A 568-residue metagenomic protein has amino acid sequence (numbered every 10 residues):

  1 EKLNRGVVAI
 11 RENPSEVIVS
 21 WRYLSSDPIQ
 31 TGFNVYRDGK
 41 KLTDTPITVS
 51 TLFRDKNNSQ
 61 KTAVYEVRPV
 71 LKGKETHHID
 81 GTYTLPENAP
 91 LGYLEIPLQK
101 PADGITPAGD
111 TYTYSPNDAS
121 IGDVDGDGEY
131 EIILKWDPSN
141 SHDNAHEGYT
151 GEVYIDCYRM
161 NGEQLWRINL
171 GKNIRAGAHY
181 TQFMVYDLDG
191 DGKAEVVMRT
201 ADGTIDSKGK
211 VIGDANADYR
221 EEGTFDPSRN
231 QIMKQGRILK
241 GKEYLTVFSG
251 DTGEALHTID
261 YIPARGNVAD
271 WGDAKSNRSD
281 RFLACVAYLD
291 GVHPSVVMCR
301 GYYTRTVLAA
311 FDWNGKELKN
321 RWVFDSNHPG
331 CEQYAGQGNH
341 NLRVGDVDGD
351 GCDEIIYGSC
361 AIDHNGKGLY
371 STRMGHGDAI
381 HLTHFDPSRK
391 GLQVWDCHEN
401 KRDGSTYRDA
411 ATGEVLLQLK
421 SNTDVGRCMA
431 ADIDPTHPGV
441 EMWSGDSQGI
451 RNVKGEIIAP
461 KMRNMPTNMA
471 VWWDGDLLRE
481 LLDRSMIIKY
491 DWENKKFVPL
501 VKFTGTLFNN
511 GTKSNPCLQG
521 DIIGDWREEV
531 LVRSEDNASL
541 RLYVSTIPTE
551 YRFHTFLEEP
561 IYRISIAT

Functional and structural regions predicted by a protein language model:
K2-R5, P14-E16, Y23, P46-T568: Beta-propeller-forming repeat regions
V8-A9: Positively charged, polyanion-binding regions of nucleic-acid-associated proteins
L24-D38: Solvent-exposed loop/turn segments flanking beta-strands in beta-repeat/beta-sandwich domains
K41-T43: Ser/Thr-rich low-complexity repeats and stalk/linker segments
